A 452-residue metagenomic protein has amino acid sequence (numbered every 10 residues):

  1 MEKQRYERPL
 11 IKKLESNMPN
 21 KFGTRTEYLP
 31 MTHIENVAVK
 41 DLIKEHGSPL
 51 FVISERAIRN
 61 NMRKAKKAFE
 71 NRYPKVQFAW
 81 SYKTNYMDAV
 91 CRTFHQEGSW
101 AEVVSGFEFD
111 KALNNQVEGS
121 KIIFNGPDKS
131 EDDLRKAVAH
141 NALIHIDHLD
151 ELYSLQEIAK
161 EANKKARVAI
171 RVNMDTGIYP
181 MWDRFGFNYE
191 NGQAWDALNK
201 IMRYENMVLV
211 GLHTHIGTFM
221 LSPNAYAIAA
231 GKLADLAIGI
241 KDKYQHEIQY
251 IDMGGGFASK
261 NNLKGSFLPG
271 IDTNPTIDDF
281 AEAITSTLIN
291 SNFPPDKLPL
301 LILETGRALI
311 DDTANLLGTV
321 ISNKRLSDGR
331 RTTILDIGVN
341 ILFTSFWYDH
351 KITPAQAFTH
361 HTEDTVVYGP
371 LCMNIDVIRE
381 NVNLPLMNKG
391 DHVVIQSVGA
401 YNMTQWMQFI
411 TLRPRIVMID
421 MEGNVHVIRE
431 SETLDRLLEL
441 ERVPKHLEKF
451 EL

Functional and structural regions predicted by a protein language model:
M1-I146, L152-K165, Y204, V208 (+3 more regions): A charged N-terminal "starter" segment
E2-S16, T176-T319: Active-site loop/helix belt of alpha/beta enzymes
A38, S54-A57, N61, A65 (+19 more regions): General structural feature for long, well-ordered alpha-helical segments within catalytic domains of soluble enzymes
I58, K83, S105, A137 (+7 more regions): Conserved, mostly hydrophobic/aromatic
S81-M87, G106-F107, P127-K129, D147-E151 (+6 more regions): Active-site beta-loop-alpha junctions enriched in small/polar residues
C91, N114, L134-V138, L155-I158 (+6 more regions): Short acidic, glycine/serine/threonine-rich loops at helix termini
W100, I123, H145, A169-R171 (+8 more regions): Structured core elements
A283-L452: Charged (often Lys/Glu-rich) extended helix/loop segments that serve as interaction or gating elements
